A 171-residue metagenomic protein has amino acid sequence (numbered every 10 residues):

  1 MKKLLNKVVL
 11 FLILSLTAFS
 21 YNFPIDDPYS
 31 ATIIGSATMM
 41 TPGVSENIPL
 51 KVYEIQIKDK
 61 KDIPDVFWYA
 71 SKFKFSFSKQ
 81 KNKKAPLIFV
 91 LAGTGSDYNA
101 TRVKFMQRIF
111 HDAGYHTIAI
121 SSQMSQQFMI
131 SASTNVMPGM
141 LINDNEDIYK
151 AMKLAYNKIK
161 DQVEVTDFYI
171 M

Functional and structural regions predicted by a protein language model:
K2-F11: Sec-dependent signal peptide recognition, specifically the positively charged N-region followed immediately by
F11-S20: Hydrophobic h-region of N-terminal signal peptides that target proteins for export in Gram-negative bacteria
I25-N82: N-terminal cap/lid segment of alpha/beta-hydrolase-fold proteins
K79-S125: Short, surface-exposed "cap/lid" segments of acyl-processing enzymes
T94-G95, T134-G139: Second-shell loop/turn segments in exported
S121-V136: Glycine-rich "HGGG/HGxG" loop immediately N-terminal to the catalytic nucleophile of the alpha/beta-hydrolase
M137-K160: Alpha/beta-hydrolase active-site loop
Q162-M171: Alpha/beta-hydrolase fold nucleophile elbow
